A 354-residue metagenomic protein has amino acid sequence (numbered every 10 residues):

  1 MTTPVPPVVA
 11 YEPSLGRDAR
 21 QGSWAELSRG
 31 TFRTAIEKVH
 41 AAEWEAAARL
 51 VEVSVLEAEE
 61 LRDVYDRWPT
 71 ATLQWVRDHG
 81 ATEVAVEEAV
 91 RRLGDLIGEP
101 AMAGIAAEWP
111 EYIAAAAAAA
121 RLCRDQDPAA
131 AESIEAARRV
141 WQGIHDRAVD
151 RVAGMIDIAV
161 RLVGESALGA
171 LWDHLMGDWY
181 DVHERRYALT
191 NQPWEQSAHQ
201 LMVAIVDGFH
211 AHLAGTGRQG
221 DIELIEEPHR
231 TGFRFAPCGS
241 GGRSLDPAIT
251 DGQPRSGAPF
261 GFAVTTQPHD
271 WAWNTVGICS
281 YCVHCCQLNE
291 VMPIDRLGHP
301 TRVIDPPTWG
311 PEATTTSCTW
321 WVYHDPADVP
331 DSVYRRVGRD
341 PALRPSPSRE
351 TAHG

Functional and structural regions predicted by a protein language model:
T2-V283, L288, I294-S317, H324-G354: N-terminal accessory segment detector
